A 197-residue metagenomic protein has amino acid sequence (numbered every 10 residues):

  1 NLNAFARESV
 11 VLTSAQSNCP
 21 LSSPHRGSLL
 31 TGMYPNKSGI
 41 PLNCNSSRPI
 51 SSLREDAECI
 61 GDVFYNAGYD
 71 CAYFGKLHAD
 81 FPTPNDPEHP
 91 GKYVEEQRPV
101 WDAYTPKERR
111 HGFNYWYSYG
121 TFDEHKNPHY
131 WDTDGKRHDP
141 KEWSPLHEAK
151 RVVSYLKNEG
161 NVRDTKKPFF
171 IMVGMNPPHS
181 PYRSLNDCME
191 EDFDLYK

Functional and structural regions predicted by a protein language model:
N1-K197: Formylglycine-dependent sulfatase
